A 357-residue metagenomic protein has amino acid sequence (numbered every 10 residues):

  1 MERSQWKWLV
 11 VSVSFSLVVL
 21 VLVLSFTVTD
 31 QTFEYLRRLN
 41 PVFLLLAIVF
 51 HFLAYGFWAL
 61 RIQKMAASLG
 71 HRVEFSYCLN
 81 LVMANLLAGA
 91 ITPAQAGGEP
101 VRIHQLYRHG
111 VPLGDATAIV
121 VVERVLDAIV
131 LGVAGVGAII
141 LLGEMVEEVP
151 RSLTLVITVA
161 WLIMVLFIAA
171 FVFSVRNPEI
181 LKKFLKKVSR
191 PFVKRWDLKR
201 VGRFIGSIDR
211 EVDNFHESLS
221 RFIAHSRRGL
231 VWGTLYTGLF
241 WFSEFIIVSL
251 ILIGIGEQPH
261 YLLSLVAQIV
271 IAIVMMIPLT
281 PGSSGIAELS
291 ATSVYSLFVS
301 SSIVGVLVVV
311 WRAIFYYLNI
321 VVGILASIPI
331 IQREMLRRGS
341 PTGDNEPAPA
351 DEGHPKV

Functional and structural regions predicted by a protein language model:
M1-E34, R38, N85-K199, T280 (+1 more regions): Transmembrane helix-loop-helix hairpins in multi-pass inner-membrane proteins
E2, F33-N40, H71-E74, L219-S226 (+1 more regions): Helix-boundary and loop/linker segments of multi-pass membrane transporters
W6, V10, R38-L46, S220-T234: Membrane-interface helix starts
E34-H51, L79-L81, A267: Loop-to-helix transition at the N-terminal end of transmembrane alpha-helices
A59-M83, I251-A267: Membrane-embedded helical hairpins/re-entrant loop segments and their flanking transmembrane helices within multi-pass
S76-N85, L262-I273, I303-A313: Alpha-helical transmembrane segments of multi-pass membrane proteins
K194-F215: Short, membrane-interfacial amphipathic segments enriched in basic
H216, S220-V270: Transmembrane helical segments that form the transport core of multi-pass membrane transport proteins
